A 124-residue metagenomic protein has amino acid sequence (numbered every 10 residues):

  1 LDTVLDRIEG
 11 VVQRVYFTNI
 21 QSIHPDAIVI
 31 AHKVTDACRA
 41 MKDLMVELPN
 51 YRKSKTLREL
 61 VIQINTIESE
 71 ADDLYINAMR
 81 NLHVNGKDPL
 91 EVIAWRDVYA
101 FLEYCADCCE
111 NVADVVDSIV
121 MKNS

Functional and structural regions predicted by a protein language model:
L1-S124: Cytosolic, long alpha-helical scaffolding segments
